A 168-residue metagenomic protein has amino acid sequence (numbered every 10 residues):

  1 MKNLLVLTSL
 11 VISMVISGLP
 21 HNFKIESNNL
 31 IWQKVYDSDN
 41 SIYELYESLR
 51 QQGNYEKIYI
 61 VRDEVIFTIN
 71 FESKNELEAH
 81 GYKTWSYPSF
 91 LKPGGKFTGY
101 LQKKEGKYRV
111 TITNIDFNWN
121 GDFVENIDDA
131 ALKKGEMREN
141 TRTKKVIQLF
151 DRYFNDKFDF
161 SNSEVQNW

Functional and structural regions predicted by a protein language model:
M1-K24: Bacterial Sec-dependent N-terminal signal peptides
G18-W168: Ser/Thr-rich, low-complexity intrinsically disordered terminal regions
